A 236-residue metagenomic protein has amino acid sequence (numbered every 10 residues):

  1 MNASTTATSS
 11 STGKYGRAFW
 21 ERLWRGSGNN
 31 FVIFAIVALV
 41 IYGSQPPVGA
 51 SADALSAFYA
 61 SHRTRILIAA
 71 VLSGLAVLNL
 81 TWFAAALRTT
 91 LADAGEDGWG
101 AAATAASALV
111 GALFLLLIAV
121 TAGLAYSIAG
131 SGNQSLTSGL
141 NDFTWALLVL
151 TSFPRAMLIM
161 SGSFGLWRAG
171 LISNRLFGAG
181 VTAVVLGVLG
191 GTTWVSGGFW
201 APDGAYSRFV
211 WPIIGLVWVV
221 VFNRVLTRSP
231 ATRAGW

Functional and structural regions predicted by a protein language model:
N2-W236: Hydrophobic, aromatic-enriched alpha-helical segments typical of multi-pass transmembrane helices
